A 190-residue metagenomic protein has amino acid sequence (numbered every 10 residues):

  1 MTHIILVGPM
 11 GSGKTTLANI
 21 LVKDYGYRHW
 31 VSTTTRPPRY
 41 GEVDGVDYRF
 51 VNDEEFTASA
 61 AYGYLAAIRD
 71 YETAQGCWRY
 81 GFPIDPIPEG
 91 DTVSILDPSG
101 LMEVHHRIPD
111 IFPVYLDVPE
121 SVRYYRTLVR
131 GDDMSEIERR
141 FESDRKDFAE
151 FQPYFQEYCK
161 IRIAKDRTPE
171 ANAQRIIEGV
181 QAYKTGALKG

Functional and structural regions predicted by a protein language model:
L6: Hydrophobic anchor at the beta1->P-loop junction of P-loop NTPases
P9: P-loop (Walker A) phosphate-binding loop of NTP-binding proteins
K14: Conserved lysine of the Walker
L17: Hydrophobic positions on the alpha1 helix immediately C-terminal to the Walker A/P-loop
K23-V31: Post-Walker A helix-loop "phosphate-sensing" segment adjacent to the P-loop in P-loop NTPases
T34-T92: ATP-dependent small-molecule kinase phosphotransfer cores that center on conserved nucleotide phosphate-binding segments
V93-D97, H106-R130: Conserved phosphate-donor/acceptor-positioning beta-strand/loop module used by diverse small-molecule
D132-G179: Small-molecule kinase domains that catalyze NTP-dependent phosphoryl transfer to phosphate-bearing small molecules
